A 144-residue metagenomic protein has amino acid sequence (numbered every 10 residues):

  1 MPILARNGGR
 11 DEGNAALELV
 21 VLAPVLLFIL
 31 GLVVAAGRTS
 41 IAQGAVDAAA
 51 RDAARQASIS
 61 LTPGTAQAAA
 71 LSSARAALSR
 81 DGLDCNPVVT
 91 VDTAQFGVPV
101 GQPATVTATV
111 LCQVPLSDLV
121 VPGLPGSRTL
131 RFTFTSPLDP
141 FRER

Functional and structural regions predicted by a protein language model:
M1-S72: Alpha-helical assembly-interface signal, strongest on the long, hydrophobic N-terminal helix that forms
P2-L4, I59, P63-R144: Short, conserved structural patches
